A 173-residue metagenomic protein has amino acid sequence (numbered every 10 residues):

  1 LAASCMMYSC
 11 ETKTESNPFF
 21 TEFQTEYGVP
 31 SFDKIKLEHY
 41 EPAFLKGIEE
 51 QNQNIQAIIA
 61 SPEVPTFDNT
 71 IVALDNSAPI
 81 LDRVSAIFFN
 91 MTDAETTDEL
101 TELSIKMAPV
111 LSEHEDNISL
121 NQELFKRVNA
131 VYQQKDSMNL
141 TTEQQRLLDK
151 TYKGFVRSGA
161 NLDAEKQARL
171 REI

Functional and structural regions predicted by a protein language model:
L1-C5: Bacterial N-terminal signal peptides
C10-I173: Zn2+-dependent metallopeptidase catalytic domains
